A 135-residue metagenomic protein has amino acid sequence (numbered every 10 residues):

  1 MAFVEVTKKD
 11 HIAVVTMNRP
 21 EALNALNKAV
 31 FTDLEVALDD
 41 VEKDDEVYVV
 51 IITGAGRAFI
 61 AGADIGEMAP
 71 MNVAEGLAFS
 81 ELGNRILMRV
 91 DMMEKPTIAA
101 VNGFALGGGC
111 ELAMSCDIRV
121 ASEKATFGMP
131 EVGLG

Functional and structural regions predicted by a protein language model:
M1-A55, M88: Conserved CoA-thioester-binding segment of acyl-CoA-metabolizing enzymes
V15, I52, D64, L112-A113: Hydrophobic/aromatic residues within transmembrane alpha-helices of multi-pass small-molecule transporters
P20-L23, R57-A58, G62, M68 (+3 more regions): A short, glycine- and basic residue-enriched loop/turn that sits immediately adjacent to a domain's principal
E35, E46, G54-R89, A105: Glycine- (often His-adjacent) and acidic-residue-rich active-site loop that binds/positions the CoA thioester
I86-E94, A100, L106-G135: CoA-thioester-processing core
